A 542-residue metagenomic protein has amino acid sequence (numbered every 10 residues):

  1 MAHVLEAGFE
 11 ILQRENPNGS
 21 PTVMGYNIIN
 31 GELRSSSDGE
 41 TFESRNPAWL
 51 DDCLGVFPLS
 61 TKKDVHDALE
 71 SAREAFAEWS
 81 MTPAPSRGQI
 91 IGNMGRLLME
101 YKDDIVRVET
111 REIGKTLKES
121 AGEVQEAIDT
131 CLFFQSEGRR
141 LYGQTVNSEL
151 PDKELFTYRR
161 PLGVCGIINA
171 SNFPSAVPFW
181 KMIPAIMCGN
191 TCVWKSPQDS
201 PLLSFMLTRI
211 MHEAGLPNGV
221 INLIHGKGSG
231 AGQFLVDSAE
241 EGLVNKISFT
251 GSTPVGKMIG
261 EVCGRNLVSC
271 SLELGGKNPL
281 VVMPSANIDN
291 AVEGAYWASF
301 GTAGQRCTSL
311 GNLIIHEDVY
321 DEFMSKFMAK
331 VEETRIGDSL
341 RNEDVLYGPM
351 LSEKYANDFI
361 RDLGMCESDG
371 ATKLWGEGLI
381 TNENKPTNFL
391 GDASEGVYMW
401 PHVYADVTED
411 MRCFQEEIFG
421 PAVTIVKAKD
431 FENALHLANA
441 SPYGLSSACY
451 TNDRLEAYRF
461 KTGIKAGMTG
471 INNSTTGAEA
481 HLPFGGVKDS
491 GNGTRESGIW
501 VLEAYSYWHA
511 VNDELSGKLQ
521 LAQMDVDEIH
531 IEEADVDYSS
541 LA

Functional and structural regions predicted by a protein language model:
M1-W49: Hydrophobic face of amphipathic alpha-helices that form TPR/SEL1-like repeat modules and related alpha-solenoid
P47-A48, K62-V65, A84, K102 (+5 more regions): Residues at or immediately preceding the N-termini of alpha-helices
L50-D51, R87, E109, C131 (+9 more regions): Residue-level signal for inorganic ion chemistry
L50-Y142, D152: Glycine-rich loop-to-alpha-helix module at the N-terminal edge of alpha/beta enzyme cores
D52-G55, V281, L390-A542: Conserved C-terminal structural/oligomerization subdomain of aldehyde/semialdehyde dehydrogenase
L54-S60, A75-M81, G166-I167, L280-V282 (+5 more regions): Short, well-ordered beta-strand elements within core beta-sheets of diverse protein domains
G143-N290, A428: Rossmann-like NAD(P) dinucleotide-binding subdomain of oxidoreductase/dehydrogenase enzymes
P254-T408, I471, Q520-L521, D527-L541: ALDH superfamily catalytic-core signature
